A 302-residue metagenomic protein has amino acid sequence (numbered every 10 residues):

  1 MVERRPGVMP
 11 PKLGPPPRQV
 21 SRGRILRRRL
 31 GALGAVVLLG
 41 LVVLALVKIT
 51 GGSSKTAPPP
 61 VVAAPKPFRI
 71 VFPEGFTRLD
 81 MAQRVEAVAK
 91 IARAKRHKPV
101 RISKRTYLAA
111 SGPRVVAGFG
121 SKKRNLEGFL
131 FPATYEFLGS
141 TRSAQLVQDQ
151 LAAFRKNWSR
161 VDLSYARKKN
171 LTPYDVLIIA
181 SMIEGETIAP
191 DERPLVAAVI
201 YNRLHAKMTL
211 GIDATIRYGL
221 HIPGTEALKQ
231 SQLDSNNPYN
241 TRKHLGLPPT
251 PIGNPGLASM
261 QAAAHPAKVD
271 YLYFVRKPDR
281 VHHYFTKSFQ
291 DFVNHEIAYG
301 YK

Functional and structural regions predicted by a protein language model:
V2-M208, P255-A258, A262-D270, P278-K302: Conserved catalytic or metal-liganding residues and their short signature motifs at active sites of enzymes
P190-P238, K243: Small-residue-rich helix-loop
L228-N237, Q261-Y271: Short glycine/proline-rich, acidic loop/turn segments that cap or connect secondary-structure elements
H244-P251: Short, glycine/charged-rich beta-strand-loop motifs at protein surfaces that mediate ligand recognition and catalysis
